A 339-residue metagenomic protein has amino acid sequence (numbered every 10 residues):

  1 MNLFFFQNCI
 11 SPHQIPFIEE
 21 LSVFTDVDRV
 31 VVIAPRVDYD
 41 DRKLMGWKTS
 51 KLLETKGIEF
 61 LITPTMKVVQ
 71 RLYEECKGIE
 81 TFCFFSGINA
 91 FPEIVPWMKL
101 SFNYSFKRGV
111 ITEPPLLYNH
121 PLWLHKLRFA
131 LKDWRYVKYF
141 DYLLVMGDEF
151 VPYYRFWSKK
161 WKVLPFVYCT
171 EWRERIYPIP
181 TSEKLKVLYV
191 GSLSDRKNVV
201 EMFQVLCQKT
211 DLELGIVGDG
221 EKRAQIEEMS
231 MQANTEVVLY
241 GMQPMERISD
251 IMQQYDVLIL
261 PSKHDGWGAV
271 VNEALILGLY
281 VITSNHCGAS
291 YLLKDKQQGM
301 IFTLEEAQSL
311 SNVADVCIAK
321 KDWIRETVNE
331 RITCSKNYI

Functional and structural regions predicted by a protein language model:
P12-E19, L185, Y189-Q208, E221-A224: A conserved mid-protein helix/loop that constitutes part of the nucleotide-sugar donor-binding site
K126-L143: Membrane-proximal helix-turn-helix segments that form the acceptor-binding/catalytic region of lipid-linked
E149-F150, P165-I176, S192-S194, E221: Short beta-strand->alpha-helix junction loop in the catalytic core of nucleotide-activated group-transfer enzymes
E227-Q243: Nucleotide-activated donor-binding/catalytic signature segment of Leloir-type glycosyltransferases, i.e., the conserved
M242-Q243, D250-Y255: Short alpha-helical donor nucleotide-sugar binding micro-motif in glycosyltransferases
K263: Aromatic "clamp/platform" in nucleotide-sugar-dependent glycosyltransferases that forms part of the donor/acceptor
Y280-T283: Short hydrophobic beta-strand element within catalytic cores of glycosyltransferases and related nucleotide-activated
D295-K296, M300-A307, D315-K321: Conserved acidic donor-binding segment of nucleotide-sugar-dependent glycosyltransferases
